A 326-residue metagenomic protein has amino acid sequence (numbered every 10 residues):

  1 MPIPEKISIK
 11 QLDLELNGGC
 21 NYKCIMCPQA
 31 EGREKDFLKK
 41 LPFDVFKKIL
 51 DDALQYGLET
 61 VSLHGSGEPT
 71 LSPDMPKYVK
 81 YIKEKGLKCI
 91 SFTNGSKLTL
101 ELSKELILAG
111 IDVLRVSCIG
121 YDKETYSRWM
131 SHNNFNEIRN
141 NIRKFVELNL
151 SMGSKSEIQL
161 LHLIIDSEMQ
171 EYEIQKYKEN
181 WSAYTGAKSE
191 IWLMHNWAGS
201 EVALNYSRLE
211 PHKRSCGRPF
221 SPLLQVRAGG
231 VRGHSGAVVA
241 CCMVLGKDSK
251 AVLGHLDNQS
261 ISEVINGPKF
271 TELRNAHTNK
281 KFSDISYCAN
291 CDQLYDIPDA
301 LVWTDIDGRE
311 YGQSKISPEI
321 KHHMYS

Functional and structural regions predicted by a protein language model:
M1-K10, A30, V238, M243-S326: Flexible mid-to-C-terminal extensions adjoining Fe-S/redox cofactors in radical SAM and related proteins
M1-V113, E124, R128-W129, N136 (+2 more regions): Conserved alpha-helical substructure of the radical SAM core
Q11, E15, Y56-H64, E84-F92 (+4 more regions): Conserved C-terminal portion of the radical SAM core fold that forms the substrate/S-adenosylmethionine-binding
N17, N21, K213, I285-C288: Residues immediately within or flanking Cys/His clusters that coordinate Zn2+ in small zinc-binding modules
K35-D36, T70-S72, D122-T125, D166-E173 (+4 more regions): Short catalytic/ligand-binding loop motif for oxyanion handling, primarily in non-cytosolic enzymes, centered on
I49, Y78, N141, F145 (+2 more regions): Alpha-helical packing segments of well-folded alpha/beta enzyme cores
L204-L223, R227: Structured beta-strand/loop patches that form or line metal/cofactor-binding pockets in enzymes
S221-L245: Active-site and channel-lining beta-strand-loop segments that bind or position nucleotide-derived/phosphorylated
